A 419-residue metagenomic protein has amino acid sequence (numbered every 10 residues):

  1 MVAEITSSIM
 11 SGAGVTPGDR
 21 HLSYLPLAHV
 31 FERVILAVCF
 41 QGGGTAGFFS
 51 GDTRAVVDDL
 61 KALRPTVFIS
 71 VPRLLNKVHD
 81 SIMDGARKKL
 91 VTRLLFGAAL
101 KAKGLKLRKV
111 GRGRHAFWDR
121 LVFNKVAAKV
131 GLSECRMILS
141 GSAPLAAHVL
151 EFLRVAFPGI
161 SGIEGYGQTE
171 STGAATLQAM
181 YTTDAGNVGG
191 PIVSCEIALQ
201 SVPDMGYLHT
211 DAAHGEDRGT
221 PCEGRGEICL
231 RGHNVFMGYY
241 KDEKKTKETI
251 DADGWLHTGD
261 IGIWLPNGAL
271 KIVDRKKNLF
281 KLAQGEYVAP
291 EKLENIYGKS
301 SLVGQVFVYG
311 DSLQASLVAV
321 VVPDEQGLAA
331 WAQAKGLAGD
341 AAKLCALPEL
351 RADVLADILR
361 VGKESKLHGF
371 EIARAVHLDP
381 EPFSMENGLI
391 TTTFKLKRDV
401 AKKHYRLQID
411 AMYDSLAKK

Functional and structural regions predicted by a protein language model:
V2-R20, L27-R120: Conserved AMP-binding/adenylation subdomain of ANL enzymes
Y24-H29, S142-P144: Conserved AMP-binding
T66-I69, V78-A185, E196, V303: Gly/Ser/Thr-rich phosphate-binding loop
M205-L208, H214-L282: Conserved ATP-binding/catalytic segment of the ANL
H209-A212, G259-I261, S300-G327, G362-E364: C-terminal boundary motif of the adenylate-forming
E223-G224, D311-G336, E364-P380: Conserved loop-to-beta-strand segment in the C-terminal subdomain of adenylate-forming
N234-F236, I250, A269-G298, L328-P348 (+3 more regions): Adenylate-forming
Q305-F307, L355, L359-K419: Conserved C-terminal "lid"/linker of ANL adenylate-forming enzymes
